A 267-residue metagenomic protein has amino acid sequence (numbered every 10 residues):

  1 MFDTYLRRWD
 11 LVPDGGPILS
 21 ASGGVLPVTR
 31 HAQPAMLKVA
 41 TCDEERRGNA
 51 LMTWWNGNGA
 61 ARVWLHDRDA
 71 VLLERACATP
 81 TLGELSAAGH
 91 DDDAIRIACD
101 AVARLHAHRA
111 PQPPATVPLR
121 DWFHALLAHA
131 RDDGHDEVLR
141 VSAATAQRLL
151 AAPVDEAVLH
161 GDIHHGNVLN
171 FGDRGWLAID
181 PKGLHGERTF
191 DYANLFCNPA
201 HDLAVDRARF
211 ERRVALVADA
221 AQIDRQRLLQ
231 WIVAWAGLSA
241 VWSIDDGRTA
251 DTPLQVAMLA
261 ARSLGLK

Functional and structural regions predicted by a protein language model:
M1-A60, H66, F171-D173, A260-K267: Conserved NTP-binding catalytic cores of kinases and kinase-like/nucleotidyltransferase enzymes across multiple kinase
M1-D14, E45-G48, D136-V141, A208-R209 (+2 more regions): Regulatory N- and C-terminal appendages and interdomain linkers associated with kinase/kinase-like NTP transferase
F2-T4, A107-G161, F171, D219: An alpha-helical support segment within catalytic cores of ATP-dependent transferases
W9, V102, H106-A110, P199 (+1 more regions): A general structural signal marking secondary-structure boundaries and capping sites
I18, G24-T29, M36-L37, V63 (+1 more regions): Active-site acidic catalytic loop and adjacent metal/ATP-binding pocket of ATP-dependent phosphoryl transfer enzymes
A21, W231-G237: Small/polar glycine-rich anion-binding or flexible loop at a beta-alpha turn
A32-L72, A76, P80-L105: A conserved alpha-helical element in kinase catalytic cores
F171-R225, Q230, D251-M258, L264-G265: Active-site Asp-x-Gly
